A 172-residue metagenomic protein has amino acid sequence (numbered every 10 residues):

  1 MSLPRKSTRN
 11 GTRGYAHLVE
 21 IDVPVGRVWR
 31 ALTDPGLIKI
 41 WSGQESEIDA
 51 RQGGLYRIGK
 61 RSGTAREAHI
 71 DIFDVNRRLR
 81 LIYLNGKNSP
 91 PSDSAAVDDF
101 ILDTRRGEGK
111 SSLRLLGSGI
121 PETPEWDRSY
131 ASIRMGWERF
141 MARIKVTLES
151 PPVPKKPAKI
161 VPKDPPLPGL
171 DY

Functional and structural regions predicted by a protein language model:
M1-E47, D171-Y172: Hydrophobic ligand-binding cavity/cleft-lining segments
A16-H17, R27, G36-H69, R78 (+1 more regions): Short beta-edge strand/loop motif at the mouth of beta-sheet-based domains
H17-V19, E67-I72, A95-R106: Hydrophobic/aromatic beta-strand elements that line small-molecule binding cavities or substrate pockets in beta-rich
V25-G26, D71-R77, L102-S112: A short, structured loop/turn motif at beta-sheet edges
V28, I38, Y56, I70 (+4 more regions): Hydrophobic pocket/interface hotspot
N76-L84: Short, solvent-exposed secondary-structure boundary/capping segments
N88-E138, P157: Beta-strand/loop substructures that line and gate deep hydrophobic ligand-binding cavities in soluble
V146-Y172: Short, highly charged C-terminal tails/helix-capping segments
